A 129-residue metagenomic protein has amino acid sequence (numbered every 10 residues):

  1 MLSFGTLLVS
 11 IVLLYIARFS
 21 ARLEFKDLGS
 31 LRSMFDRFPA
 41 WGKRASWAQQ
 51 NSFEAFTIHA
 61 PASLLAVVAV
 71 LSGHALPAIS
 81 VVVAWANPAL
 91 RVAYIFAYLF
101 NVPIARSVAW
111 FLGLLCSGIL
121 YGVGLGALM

Functional and structural regions predicted by a protein language model:
M1-I16: Alpha-helical transmembrane segments
F19-W47: Cytosolic, membrane-interface loops and tails of multi-pass inner-membrane proteins
N51-A66: Core segments of transmembrane alpha-helices that mediate helix-helix packing or line hydrophobic substrate/ligand
F56, A60, A84-N87, L112 (+1 more regions): Residue-level signal for the membrane-embedded core of alpha-helical transmembrane segments, especially mid-helix
A62-A75, G124-L125: Juxtamembrane "helix exit" motif at the C-terminal ends of alpha-helical transmembrane segments in multi-pass membrane
L76-A86: Structural signature of hydrophobic alpha-helical transmembrane segments
V92-C116: Interfacial loop-to-transmembrane junctions
L120-M129: Juxtamembrane boundary at the C-terminal end of a transmembrane helix
